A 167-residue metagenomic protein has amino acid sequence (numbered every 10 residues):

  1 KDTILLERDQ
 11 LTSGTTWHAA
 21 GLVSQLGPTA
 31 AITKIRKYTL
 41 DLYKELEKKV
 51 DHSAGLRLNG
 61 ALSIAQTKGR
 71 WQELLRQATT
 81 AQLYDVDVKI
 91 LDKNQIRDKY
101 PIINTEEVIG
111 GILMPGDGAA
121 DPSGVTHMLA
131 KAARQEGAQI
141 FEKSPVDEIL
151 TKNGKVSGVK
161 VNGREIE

Functional and structural regions predicted by a protein language model:
K1-D2, D85, G137: Glycine-centered short loops/turns at secondary-structure junctions
K1-W17: Glycine-rich FAD pyrophosphate-binding loop
D9-L11, I96, L129: Short beta-to-alpha linker loops that shape the active-site pocket of alpha/beta-hydrolase fold enzymes
G21-K99: Dinucleotide-binding Rossmann-like beta1-alpha1 core, especially the glycine-rich loop that anchors the ADP
L58-L62, V108-G110, G116: Short amphipathic alpha-helical segments
G69-Q72, Y100-V108, L150-S157, N162: A short, glycine/Asx- and small/polar-enriched loop/turn that sits immediately N-terminal to a beta-strand
I112-E167: Helical element adjacent to the flavin cofactor pocket in flavoenzyme catalytic cores
